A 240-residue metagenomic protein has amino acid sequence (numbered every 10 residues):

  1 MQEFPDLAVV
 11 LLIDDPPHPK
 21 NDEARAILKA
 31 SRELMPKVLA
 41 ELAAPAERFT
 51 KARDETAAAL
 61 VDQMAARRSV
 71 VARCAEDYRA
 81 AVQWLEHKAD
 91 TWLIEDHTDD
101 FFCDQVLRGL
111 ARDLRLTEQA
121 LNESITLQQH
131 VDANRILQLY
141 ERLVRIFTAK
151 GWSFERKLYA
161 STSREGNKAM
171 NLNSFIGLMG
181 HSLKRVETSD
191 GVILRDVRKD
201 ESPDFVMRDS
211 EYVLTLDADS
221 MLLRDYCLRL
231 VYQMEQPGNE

Functional and structural regions predicted by a protein language model:
M1-E240: Internal catalytic domains of large membrane-associated glycosyltransferases
